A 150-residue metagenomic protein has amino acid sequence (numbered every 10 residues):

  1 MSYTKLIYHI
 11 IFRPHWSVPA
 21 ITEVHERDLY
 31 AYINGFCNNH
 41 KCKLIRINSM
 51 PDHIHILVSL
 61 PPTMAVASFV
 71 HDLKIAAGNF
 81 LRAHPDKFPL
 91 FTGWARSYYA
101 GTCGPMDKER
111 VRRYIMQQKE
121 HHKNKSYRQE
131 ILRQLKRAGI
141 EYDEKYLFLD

Functional and structural regions predicted by a protein language model:
M1-D150: Basic nucleic-acid-binding interfaces
